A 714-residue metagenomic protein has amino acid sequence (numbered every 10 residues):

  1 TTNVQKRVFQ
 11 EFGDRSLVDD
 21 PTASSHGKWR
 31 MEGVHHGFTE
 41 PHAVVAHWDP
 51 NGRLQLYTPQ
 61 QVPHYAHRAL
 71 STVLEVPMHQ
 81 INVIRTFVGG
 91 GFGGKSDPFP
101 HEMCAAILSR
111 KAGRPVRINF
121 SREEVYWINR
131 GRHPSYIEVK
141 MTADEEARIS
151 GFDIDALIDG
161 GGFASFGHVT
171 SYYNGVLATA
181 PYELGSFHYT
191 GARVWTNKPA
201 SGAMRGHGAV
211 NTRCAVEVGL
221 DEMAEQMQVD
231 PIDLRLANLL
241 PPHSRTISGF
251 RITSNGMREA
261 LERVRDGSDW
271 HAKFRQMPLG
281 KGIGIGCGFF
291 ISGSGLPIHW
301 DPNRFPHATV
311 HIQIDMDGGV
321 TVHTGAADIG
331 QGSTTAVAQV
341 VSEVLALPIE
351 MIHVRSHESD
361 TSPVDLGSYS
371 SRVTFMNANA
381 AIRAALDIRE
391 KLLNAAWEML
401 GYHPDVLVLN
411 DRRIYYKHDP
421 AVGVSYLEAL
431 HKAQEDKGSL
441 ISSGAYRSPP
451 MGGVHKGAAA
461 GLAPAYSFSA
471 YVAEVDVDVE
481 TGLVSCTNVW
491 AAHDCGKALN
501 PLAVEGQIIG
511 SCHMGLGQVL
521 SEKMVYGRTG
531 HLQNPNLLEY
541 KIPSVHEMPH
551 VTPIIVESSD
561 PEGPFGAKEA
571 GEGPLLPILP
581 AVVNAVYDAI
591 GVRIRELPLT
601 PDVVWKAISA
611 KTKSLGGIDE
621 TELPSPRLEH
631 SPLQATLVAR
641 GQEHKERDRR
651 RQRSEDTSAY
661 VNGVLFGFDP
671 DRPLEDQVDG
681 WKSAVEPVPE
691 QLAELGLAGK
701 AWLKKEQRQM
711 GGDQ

Functional and structural regions predicted by a protein language model:
T2-V44, P50, P134-V218, P297-H307 (+5 more regions): Glycine-rich loop/linker segments at domain edges
S16-L74, Y172, G286-G319, T324 (+2 more regions): Conserved beta-alpha junction segments in alpha/beta enzyme cores
T58-P59, H67-A69, F92-P98, W127-H133 (+12 more regions): Short acidic, glycine/serine/threonine-rich loops at helix termini
P59-P63, I154-F163, A327-I329, V489-G496 (+1 more regions): Short, solvent-exposed aromatic-acidic interface loops
Q61-P63, S71-E75, P98-L108, P134 (+3 more regions): A glycine- and small-aliphatic-rich helix-loop capping segment at beta-alpha/alpha-beta transitions that lines
A66, L70, V83-I84, V88 (+8 more regions): Extended, hydrophobic alpha-helical segments in both membrane/secreted and soluble proteins
E75-Q80, S109-I118, E145, T170-G288 (+3 more regions): C-terminal catalytic domains of large/alpha subunits in multi-subunit enzymes
I84-F87, R122-I128, G318-A326, N410 (+1 more regions): Cysteine-centered functional microenvironments
